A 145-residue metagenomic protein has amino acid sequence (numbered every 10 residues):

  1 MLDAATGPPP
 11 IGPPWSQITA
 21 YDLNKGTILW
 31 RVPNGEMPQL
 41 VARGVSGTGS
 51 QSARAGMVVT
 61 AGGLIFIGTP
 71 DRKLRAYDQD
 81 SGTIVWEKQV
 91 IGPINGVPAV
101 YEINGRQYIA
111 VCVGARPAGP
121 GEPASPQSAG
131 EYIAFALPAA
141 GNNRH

Functional and structural regions predicted by a protein language model:
M1-H145: A fold-level detector for beta-propeller and closely related beta-sheet-rich head/sensor domains
